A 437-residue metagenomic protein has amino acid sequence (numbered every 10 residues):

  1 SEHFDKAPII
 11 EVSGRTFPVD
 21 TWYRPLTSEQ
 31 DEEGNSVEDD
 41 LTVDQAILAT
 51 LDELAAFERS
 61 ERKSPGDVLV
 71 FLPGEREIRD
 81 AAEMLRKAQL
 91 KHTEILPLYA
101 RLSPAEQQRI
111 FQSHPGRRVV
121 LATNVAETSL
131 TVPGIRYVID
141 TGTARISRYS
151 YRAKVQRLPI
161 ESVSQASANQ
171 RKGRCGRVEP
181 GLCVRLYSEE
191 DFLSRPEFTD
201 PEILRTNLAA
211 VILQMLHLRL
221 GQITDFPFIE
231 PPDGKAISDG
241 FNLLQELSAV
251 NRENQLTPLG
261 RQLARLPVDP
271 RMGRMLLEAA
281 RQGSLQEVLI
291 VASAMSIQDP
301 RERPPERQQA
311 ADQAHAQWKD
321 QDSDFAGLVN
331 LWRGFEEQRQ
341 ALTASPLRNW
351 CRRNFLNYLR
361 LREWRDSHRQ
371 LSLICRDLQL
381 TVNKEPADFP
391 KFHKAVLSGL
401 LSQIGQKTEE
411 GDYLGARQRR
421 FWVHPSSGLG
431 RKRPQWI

Functional and structural regions predicted by a protein language model:
S1-M275, S372-P386, K394: P-loop NTPase motor module signature
L243, R261, P267, M272-I437: Extended, charged helical/alpha-beta scaffold domains that provide interaction surfaces
